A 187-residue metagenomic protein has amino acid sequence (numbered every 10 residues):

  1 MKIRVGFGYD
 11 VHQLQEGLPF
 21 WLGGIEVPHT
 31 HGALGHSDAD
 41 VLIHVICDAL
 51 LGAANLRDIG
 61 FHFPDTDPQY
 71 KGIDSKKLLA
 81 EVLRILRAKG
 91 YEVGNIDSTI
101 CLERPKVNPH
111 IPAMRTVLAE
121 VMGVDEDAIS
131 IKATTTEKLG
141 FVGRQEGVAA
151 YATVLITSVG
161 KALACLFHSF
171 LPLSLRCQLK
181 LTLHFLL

Functional and structural regions predicted by a protein language model:
K2-A113, M122: RNase III-family endoribonuclease catalytic core
I111-R115, R144-Q145: Short, low-complexity, polybasic intrinsically disordered segments
D125-A128: Short acidic capping loops at alpha-helix termini that bridge into adjacent secondary structure
I131-T135: Pyridoxal 5′-phosphate
V142-G160: C-terminal edge-of-domain segments
K161-A162, Q178: Intrinsic, low-complexity polybasic segments
T182-L186: Short, intrinsically disordered C-terminal tails of secreted or membrane-associated proteins
